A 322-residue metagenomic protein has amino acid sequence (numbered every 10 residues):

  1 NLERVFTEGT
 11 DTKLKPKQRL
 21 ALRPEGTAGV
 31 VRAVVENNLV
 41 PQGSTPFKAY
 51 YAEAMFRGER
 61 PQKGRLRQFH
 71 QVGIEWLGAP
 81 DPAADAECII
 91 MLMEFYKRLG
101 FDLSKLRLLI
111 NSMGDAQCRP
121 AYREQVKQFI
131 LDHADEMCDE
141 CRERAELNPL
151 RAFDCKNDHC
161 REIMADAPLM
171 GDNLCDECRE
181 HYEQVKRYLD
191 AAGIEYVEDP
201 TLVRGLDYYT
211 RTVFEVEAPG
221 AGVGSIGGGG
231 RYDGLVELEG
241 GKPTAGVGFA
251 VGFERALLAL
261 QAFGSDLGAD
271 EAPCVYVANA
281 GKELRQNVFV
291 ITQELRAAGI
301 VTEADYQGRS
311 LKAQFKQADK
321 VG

Functional and structural regions predicted by a protein language model:
N1-V321: TRNA-recognition modules of translation machinery and tRNA-sensing kinases, especially anticodon-binding
